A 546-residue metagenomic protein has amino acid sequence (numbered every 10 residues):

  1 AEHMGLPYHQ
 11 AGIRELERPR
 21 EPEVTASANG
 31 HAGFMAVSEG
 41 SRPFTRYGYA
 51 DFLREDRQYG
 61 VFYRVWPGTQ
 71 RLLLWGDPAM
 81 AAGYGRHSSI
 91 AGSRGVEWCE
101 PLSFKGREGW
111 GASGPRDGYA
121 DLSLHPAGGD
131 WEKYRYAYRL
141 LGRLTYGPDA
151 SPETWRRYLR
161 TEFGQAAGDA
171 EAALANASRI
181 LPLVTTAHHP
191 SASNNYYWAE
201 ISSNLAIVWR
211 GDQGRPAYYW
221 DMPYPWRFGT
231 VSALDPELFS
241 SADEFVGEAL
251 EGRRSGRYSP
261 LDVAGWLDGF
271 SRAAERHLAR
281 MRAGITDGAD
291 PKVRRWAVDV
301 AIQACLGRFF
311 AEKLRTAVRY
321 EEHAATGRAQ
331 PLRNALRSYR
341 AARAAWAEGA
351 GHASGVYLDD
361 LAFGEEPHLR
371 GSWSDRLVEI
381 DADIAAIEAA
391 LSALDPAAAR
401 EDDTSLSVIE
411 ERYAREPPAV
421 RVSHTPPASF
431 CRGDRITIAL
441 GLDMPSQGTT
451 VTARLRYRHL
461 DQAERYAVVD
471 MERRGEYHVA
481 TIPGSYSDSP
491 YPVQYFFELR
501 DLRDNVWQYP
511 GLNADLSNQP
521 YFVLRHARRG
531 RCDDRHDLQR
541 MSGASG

Functional and structural regions predicted by a protein language model:
A1-R210, R215, D221-W226: Catalytic-core regions of glycoside hydrolase
W75-P78, C99, E108-P115, A172-A173 (+6 more regions): Composition- and surface-driven signal marking solvent-exposed, interaction-prone regions in large proteins
D77-M80, S89-A91, P148, P152 (+12 more regions): Active-site-proximal structural scaffolding
G142-Y146, T161-G164, G168, G265 (+3 more regions): Generic amphipathic alpha-helical segments used as scaffolds and interaction surfaces in large, multi-domain proteins
A150-F163, A167, R295-G327, R333 (+3 more regions): Short, solvent-exposed linear motifs at loop/edge-of-secondary-structure regions
H188-N194, E200, V208-S423: Histidine-centered catalytic/metal-binding microenvironments
I380, I384-G546: Glycan-association/targeting regions that enable binding to alpha-glucans and other polysaccharides
